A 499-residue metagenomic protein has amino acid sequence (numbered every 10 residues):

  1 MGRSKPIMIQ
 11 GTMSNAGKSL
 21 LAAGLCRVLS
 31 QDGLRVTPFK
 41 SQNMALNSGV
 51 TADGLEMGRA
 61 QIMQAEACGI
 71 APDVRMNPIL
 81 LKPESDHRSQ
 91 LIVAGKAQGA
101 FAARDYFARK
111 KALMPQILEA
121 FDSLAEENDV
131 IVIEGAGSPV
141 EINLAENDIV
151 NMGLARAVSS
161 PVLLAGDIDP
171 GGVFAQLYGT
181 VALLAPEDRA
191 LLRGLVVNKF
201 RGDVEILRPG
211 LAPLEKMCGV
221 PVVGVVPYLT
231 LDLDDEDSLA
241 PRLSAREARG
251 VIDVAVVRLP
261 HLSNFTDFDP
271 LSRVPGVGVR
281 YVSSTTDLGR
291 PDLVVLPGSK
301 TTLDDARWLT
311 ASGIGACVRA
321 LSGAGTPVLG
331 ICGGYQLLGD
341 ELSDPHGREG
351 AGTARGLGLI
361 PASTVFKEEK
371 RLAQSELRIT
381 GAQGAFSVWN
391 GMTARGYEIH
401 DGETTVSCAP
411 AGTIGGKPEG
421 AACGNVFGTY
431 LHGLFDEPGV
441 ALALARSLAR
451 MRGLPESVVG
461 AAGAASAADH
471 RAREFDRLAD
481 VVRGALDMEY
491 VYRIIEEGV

Functional and structural regions predicted by a protein language model:
M1-A320, P327, D344, E368-E369 (+1 more regions): Flexible phosphate-sensing "switch/lid" loops adjacent to ATP/NTP-binding sites across phosphate-transfer
C332-G333: Catalytic nucleophile serine of serine hydrolases, specifically the conserved "nucleophile elbow" pentapeptide
Q336: Glycine-rich SAM-binding Motif I of class I
G339-M392, G396: A conserved active-site-flanking secondary-structure segment within enzyme catalytic domains
